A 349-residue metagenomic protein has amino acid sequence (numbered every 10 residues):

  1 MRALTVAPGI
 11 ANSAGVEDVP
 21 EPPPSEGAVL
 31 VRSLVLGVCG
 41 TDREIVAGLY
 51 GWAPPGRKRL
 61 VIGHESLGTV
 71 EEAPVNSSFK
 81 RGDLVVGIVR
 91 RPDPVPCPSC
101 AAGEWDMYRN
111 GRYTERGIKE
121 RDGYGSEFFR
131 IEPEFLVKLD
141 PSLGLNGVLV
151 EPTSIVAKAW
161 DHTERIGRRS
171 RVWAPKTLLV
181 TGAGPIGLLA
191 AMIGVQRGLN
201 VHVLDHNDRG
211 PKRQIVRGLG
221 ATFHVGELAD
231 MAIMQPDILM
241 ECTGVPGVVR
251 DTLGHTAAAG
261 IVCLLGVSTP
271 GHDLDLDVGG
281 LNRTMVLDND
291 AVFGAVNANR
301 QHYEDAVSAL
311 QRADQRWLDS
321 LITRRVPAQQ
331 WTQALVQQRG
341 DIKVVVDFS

Functional and structural regions predicted by a protein language model:
M1, R250, N299-S349: C-terminal hydrophobic helical "lid"/dimerization subdomain of Rossmann-like NAD(P)H-dependent oxidoreductases
E21-L36, Y50-P98, D140-S142: Glycine-rich beta-strand-centered segment in the early N-terminal region that forms part of a ligand/cofactor-binding
E65, D83-L84, S99, F128 (+3 more regions): Residue-level marker of beta-strand positions
P94-L178: NAD(P)H dinucleotide-binding glycine-rich loop of Rossmann-like/cofactor-binding domains, especially the beta1-alpha1
L143-L228: Mid-domain Rossmann-like dinucleotide-binding core that forms the NAD(H)/NADP(H) cofactor-binding site
H206-P211, P246, T269-P270: Helix N-cap at the beta1-alpha1 junction of Rossmann-like dinucleotide-binding domains, i.e., the first residues
M231-L239: A short acidic, Gly/Pro-enriched loop at the edge of an enzyme's catalytic core that lines a small-molecule cofactor
G247-R312, F348-S349: Glycine-rich phosphate-binding loop and adjacent beta-alpha segment of Rossmann(oid) nucleotide-cofactor-binding
